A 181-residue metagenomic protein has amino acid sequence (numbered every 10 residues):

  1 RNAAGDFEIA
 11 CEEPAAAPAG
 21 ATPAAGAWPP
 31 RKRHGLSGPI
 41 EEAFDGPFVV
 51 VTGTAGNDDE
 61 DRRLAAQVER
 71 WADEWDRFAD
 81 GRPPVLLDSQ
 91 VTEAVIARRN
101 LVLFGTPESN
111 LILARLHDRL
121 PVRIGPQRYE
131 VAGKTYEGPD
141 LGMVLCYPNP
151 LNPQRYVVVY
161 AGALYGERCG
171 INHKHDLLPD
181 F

Functional and structural regions predicted by a protein language model:
R1-F181: Solvent-exposed alpha-helical segments and adjacent loops that form catalytic or protein-interaction surfaces
